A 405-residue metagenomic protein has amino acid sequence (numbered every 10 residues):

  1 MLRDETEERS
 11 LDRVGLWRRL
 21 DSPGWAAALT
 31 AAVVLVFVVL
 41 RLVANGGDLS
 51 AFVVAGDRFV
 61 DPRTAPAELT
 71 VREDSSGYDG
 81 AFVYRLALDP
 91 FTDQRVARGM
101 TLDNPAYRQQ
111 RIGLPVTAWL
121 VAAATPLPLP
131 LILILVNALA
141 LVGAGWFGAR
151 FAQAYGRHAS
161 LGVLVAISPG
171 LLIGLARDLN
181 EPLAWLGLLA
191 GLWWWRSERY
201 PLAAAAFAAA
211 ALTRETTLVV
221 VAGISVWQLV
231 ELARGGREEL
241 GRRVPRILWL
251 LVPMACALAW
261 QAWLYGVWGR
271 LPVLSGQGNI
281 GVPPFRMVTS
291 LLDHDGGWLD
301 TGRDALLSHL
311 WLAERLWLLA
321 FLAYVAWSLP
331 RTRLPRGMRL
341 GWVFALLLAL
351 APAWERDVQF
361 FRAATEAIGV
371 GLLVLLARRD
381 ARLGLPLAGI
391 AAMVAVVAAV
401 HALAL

Functional and structural regions predicted by a protein language model:
M1-T64, G384-L387: Start-transfer (signal-anchor) and selected internal transmembrane alpha helices of multi-pass inner/ER membrane
V36-D48, T217, V221-V226, V230 (+1 more regions): Membrane-lumen/periplasm interface segments of specific transmembrane helices in polyprenyl phosphate-linked
G77-V96, M100-P126, E366: Short hydrophobic/aromatic helix or loop-helix immediately within or flanking a transmembrane segment in polytopic
A118-L120, I132-Y155, A323-Y324: Transmembrane-helix motifs of polytopic, lipid-linked glycan transferases
L127-I132, G145-S168, L186, L340: Transmembrane-helix signature of polytopic, membrane-embedded enzymes that assemble or transfer cell-envelope glycans
F147, V165, G174, L183-L202 (+1 more regions): Specific aromatic-rich, kink-prone transmembrane helix
A176-L183, Q359-F360: Short acidic/glycine- and proline-prone juxtamembrane loop motifs at membrane-interface regions of multi-pass membrane
L188-W194, P201-Q228, A255: Membrane-interface alpha helices of multi-pass inner-membrane proteins
